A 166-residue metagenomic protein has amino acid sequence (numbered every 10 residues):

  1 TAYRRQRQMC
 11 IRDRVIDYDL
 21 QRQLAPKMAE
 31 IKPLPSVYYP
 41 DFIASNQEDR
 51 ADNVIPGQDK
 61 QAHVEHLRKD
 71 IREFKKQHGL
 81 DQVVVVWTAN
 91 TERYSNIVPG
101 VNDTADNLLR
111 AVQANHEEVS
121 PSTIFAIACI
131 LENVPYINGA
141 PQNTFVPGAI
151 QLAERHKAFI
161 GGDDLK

Functional and structural regions predicted by a protein language model:
T1-R7, I11: Single conserved hydrophobic/aromatic residue that forms the stacking wall/gate of nucleotide- or nucleobase-binding
R14-V54: A short N-terminal interaction module
Y38-P99: Hydrophobic alpha-helical hairpins/lids featuring a short glycine-rich hinge
R68-E73, Q77-H78, V83, E132-P135 (+1 more regions): NAD(P)-dependent dehydrogenase/reductase Rossmann-like domain
N90-R93, P135-P147, K166: Gly/Ser/Thr-rich loops at beta-strand to alpha-helix junctions that form or flank small-molecule/cofactor-binding
N96-V101, G148-Q151: Short acidic, glycine/serine/threonine-rich loops at helix termini
V101-D103, I127: Alpha/beta enzyme core
L108-I130, G139-A158: Rossmann-fold NAD(P)-binding glycine/threonine-rich loop
